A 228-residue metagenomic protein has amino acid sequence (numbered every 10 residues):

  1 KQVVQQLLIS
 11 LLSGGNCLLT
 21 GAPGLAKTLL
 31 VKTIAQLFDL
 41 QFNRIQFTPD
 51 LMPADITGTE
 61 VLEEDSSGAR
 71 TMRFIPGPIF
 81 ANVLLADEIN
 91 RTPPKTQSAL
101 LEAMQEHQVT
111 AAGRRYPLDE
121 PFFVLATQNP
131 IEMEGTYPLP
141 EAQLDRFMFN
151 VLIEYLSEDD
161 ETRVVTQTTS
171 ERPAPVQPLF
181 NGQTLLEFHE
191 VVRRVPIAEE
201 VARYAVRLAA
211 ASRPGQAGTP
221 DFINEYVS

Functional and structural regions predicted by a protein language model:
K1-V3, R194-V195: Dynamic helix-loop-helix/coil hinge segments at AAA+ ATPase domain boundaries and subdomain interfaces
V4, L8-G14, A22, P76-I79 (+1 more regions): Phosphate-binding P-loop
Q6-I9, E63-L85: Conserved alpha-helical scaffold flanking the Walker A/P-loop in AAA+ ATPase domains
L11-P49: Walker A/P-loop
A22, I56, T127: P-loop (Walker A) phosphate-binding loop of NTP-binding proteins
E63-S67, T92, T96, M104-V195: Canonical AAA+ ATPase core
D87-E88, A99: Walker B catalytic acidic pair
T169-S228: Basic, amphipathic alpha-helical bundle interface domains used for macromolecular binding and assembly
